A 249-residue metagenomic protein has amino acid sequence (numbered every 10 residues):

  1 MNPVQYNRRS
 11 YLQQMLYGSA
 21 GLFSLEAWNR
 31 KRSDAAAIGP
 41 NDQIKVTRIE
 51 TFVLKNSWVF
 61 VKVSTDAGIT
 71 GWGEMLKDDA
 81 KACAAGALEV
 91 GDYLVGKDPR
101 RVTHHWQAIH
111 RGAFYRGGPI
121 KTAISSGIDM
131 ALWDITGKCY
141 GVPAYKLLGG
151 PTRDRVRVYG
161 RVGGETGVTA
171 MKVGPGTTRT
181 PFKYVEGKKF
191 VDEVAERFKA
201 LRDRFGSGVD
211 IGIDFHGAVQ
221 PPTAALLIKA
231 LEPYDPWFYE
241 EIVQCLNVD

Functional and structural regions predicted by a protein language model:
N2-S19: N-terminal secretory signal peptides and thylakoid transit peptides that target proteins across membranes
Y17, G96, V142, G150 (+2 more regions): Short, well-ordered coil loops that connect the C-terminus of an alpha-helix to the N-terminus of a beta-strand
L25-N56, V61-V63, T70: C-terminal segment of N-terminal export signals and the immediately downstream linker at the start of the mature
D66-C139: Metal- or metallocofactor-binding catalytic centers and their adjacent structured scaffolds across diverse enzyme
D129-G164: Glycine-rich, aromatic-flanked loop segments that form ligand/cofactor-binding clefts across common enzyme folds
D154-D249: Metal-dependent enolase-superfamily TIM-barrel catalytic cores that perform enediolate-based chemistry
